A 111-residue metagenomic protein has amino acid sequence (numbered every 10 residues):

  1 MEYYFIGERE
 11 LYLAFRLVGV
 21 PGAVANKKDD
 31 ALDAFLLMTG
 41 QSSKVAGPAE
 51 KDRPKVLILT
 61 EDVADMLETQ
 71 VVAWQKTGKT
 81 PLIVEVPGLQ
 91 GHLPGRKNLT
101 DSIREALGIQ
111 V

Functional and structural regions predicted by a protein language model:
M1-L32: N-terminal first-folded block
A23-V111: Core subunits and conserved enzymes of cellular information-processing and envelope-translocation systems across
